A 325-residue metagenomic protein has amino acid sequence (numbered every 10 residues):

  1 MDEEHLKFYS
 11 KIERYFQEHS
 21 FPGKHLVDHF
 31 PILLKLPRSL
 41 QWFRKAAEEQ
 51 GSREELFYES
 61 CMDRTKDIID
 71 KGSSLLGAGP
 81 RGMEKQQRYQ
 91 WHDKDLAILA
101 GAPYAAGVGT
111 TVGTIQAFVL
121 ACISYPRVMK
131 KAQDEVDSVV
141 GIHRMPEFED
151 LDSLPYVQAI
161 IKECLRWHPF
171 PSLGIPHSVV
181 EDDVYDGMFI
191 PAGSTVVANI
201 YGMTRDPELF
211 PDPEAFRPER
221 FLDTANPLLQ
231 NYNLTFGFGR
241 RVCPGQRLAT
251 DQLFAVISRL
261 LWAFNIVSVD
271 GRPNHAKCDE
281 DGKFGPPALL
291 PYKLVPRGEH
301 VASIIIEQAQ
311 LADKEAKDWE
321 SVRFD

Functional and structural regions predicted by a protein language model:
M1-I115, K131: Cytochrome P450 heme-thiolate monooxygenase catalytic core
K7-Y15, S74-R81, A121-P171, D186-S194 (+4 more regions): Cytochrome P450 I-helix active-site segment
E49, D70, E147-P155, C243-R247: Conserved, non-catalytic sequence blocks in retroelement Pol enzymes and Pol-derived host proteins
G101, A106, F148-E149, D186 (+2 more regions): Cytochrome P450 heme-thiolate "Cys pocket" and heme-binding signature region
T110-C122, V256: Short, small-residue alpha-helix embedded
P126-V128, L229, Q246-V301: Cytochrome P450 heme-binding "Cys pocket" and the immediately downstream C-terminal segment
V184, A198-A225, A309-A312: Conserved cytochrome P450 K-helix/beta-meander segment immediately N-terminal to the heme-binding cysteine loop
D223, E307-D325: Short, cationic low-complexity segments
